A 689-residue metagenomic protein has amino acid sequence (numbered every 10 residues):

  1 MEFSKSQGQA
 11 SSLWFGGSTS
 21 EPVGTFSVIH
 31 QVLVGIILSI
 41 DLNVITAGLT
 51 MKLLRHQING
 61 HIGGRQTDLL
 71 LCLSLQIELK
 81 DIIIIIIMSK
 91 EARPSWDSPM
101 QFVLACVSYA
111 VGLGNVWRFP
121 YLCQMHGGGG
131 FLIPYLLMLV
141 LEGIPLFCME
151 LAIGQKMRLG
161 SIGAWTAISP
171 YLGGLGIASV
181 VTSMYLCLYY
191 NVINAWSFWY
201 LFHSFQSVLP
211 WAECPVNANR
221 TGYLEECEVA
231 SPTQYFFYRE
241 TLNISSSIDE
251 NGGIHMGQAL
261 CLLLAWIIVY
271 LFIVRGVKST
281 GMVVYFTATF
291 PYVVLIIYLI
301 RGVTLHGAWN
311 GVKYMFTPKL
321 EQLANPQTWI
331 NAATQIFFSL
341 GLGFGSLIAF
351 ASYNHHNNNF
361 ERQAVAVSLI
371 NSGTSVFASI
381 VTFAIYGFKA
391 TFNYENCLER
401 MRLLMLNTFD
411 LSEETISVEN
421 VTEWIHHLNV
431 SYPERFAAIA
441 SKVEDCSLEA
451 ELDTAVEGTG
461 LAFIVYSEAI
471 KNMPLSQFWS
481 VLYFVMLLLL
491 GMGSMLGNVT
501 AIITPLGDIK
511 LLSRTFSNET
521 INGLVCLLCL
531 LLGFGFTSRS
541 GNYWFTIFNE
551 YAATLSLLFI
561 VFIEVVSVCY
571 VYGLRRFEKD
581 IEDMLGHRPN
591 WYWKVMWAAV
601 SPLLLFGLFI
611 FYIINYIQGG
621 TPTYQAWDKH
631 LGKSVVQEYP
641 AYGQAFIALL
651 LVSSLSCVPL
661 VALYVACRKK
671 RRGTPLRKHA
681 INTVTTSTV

Functional and structural regions predicted by a protein language model:
K52, N59, I85-W117, L146-L151 (+4 more regions): Membrane-interface "cap" regions at the ends of multi-pass membrane proteins
I87-M100, V277, G281-V499, I503-F534 (+2 more regions): Membrane-embedded translocation segments of transport machinery
K90-R93, K156-A178, I193-I267, L271 (+4 more regions): Inter-helical loop and helix-membrane interface segments of multi-pass membrane transporters/permeases
P99, L104-V107, V111, I133-S169 (+3 more regions): Juxtamembrane transmembrane-helix boundary signature
Q101-L137, C148, I273-S279, S346-H356 (+4 more regions): Transmembrane helix-boundary motif of multi-pass solute transporters/channels
L104-G114, L186, N191, E225-L242 (+11 more regions): Hydrophobic, membrane-embedded alpha-helices of multi-pass small-molecule transporters
E142, L146, Y190-A195, W199-V208 (+7 more regions): Hydrophobic alpha-helical segments and their helix-loop junctions in multi-pass secondary transporters
F534-F536, T546-C569, P589-R677, T686-V689: A generic transmembrane alpha-helix motif of multi-pass inner-membrane proteins
